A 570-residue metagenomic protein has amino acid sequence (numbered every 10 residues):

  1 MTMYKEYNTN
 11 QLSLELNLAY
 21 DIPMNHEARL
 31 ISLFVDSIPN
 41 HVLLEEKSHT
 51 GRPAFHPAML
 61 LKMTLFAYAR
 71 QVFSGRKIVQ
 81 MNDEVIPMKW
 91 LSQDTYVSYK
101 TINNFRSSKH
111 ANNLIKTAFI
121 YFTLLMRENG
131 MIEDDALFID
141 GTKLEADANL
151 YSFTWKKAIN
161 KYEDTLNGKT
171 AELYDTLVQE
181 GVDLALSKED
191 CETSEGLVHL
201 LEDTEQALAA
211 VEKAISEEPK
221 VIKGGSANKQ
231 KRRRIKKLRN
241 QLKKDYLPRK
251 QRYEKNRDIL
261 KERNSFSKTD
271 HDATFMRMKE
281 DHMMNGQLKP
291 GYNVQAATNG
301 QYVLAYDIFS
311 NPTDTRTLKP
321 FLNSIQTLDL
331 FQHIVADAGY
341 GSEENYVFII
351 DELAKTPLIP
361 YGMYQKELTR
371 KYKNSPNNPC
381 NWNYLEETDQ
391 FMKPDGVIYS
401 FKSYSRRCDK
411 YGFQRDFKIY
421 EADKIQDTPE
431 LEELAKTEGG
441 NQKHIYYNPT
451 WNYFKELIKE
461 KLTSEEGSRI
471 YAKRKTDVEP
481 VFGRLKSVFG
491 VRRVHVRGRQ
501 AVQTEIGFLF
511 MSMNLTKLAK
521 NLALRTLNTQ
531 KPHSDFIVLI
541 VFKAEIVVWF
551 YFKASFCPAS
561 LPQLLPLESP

Functional and structural regions predicted by a protein language model:
M1, E46-T50, E466: A ubiquitous short alpha-helical element
M1-R29: Hydrophobic alpha-helical membrane-insertion signals
Y4-E6, T64, V72-D83, T95-Y96 (+1 more regions): Anion-binding and metal-coordination hotspots
M24-L65: Basic, short loop/linker segments at the boundary and entry of helix-turn-helix/winged-helix-like folds
Y68: Short, locally clustered residues in the helix-turn-helix/winged-helix DNA-binding domain
V85-P87: Bromodomain acetyl-lysine reader domains
L91: Conserved active-site neighborhood of enzyme catalytic/cofactor-binding cores
